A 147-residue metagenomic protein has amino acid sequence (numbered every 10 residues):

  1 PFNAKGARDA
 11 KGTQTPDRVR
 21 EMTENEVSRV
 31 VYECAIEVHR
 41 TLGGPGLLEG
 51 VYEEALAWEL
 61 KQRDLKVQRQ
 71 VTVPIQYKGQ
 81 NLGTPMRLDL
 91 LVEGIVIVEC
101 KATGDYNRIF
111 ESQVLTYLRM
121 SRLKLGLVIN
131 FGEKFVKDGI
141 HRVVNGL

Functional and structural regions predicted by a protein language model:
P1-E21: Short, low-complexity, charge-dense intrinsically disordered segments
T23, V27-Y32, G79-G83, R87-D89: Accessory recognition modules or surfaces
E24-E33, P45-E49, E53, A57: Nuclease catalytic cores
G43, V67, L88-Y106, Y117: Conserved catalytic cores of phosphodiester-cleaving nucleases, focusing on short active-site segments
A55, Q62, Q68, G83-R87 (+2 more regions): Short connector loops at helix/strand junctions that flank enzyme active sites, especially segments positioning acidic
R63-K78: A short acidic/basic microdomain associated with nuclease active sites
Y77-N81, V136-K137: Acidic pyrophosphate-coordinating catalytic loop
K101-L147: Nucleic-acid nuclease catalytic cores
